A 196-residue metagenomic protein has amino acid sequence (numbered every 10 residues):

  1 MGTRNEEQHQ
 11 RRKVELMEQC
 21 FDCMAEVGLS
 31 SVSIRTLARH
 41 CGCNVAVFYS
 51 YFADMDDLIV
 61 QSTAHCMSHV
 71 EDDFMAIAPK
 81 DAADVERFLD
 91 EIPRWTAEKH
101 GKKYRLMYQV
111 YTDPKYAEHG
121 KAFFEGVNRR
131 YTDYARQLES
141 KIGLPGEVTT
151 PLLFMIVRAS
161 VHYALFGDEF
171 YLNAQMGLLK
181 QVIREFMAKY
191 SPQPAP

Functional and structural regions predicted by a protein language model:
M1-R11, P194-P196: N-terminal intrinsically disordered/low-complexity leader segments
E15, Q19, C23-D57, Q61: Helix-turn-helix
E15, Q19-V27, H69-I77, L106 (+2 more regions): Solvent-exposed, amphipathic alpha-helical segments
I34, T63-E71: Short, basic, alpha-helical segments at the C-terminal edge of helix-turn-helix-like DNA-binding modules
F52, Y108-Y116: Short helix-capping/turn signature of helix-turn-helix
Q61, D72-G101, G146, T150-L153 (+1 more regions): Hydrophobic alpha-helical connector segments
E71-F74, K102-R105, K115-G143, E147-P151 (+2 more regions): Amphipathic alpha-helical packing segments from all-alpha helical-bundle domains
L153-A174, E185-A195: Amphipathic C-terminal alpha-helical segment
